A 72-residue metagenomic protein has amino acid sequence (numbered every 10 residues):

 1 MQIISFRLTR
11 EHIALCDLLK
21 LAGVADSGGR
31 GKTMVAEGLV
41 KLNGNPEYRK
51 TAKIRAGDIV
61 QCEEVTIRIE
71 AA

Functional and structural regions predicted by a protein language model:
M1-I13: A detector for short, charged/polar N-terminal pre-domain segments
Q2-I4, G38, E63-V65: Generic structural motif recognizing short loop/turn segments at the entrances and edges of beta-strands
R10-A56: A basic, amphipathic helix-loop patch mediating RNA/tRNA/ribosome contacts
E47-A72: C-terminal structural segments of small proteins and small subunits
